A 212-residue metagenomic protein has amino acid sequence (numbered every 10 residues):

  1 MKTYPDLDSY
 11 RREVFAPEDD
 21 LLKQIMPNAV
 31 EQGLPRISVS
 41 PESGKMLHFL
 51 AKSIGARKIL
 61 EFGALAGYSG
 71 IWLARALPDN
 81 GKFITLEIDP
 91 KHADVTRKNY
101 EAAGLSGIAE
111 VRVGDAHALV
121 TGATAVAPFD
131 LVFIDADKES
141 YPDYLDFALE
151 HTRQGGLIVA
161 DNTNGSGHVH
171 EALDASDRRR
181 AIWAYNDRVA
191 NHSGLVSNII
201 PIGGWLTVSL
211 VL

Functional and structural regions predicted by a protein language model:
M1-L131, K138-V159, T163-L212: A short alpha-helical cap/connector motif
